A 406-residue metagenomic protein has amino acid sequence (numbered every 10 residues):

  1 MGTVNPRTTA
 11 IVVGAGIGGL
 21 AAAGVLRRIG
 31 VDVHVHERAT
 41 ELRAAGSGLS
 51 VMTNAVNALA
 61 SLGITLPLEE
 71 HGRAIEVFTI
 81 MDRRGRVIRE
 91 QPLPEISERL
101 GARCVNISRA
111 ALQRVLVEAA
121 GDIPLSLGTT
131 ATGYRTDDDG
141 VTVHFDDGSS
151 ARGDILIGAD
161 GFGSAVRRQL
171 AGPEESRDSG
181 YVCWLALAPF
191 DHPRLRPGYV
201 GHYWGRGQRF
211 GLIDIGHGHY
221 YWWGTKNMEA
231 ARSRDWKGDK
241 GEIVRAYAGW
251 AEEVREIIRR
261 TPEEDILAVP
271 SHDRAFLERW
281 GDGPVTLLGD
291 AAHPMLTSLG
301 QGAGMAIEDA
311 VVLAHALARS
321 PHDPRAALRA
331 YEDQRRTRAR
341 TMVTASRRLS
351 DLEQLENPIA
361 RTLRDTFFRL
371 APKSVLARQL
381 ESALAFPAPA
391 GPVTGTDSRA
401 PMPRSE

Functional and structural regions predicted by a protein language model:
G2-V13, M52-L187, N227-V244, H272 (+1 more regions): Conserved N-terminal helical subregion
V12-T40, I157-G158, W184, E263-N357 (+2 more regions): Conserved mid-domain beta->alpha element of the FAD-binding
R38-A39, G48, G72: Residues in the short beta-alpha loop(s) of Rossmann-like NAD(P)-binding domains
L66, F190-P197, A230-A231, E253 (+2 more regions): Short helix-loop capping/hinge motifs at secondary-structure junctions, enriched in acidic/polar residues
T136-D137, I213-I215: Short beta-strand micro-motifs enriched in acidic
Y181-I213: Flavin-dependent oxidoreductases
R206-Q208, I215-G218, G224-L299, M305: FAD/FMN-dependent oxidoreductases across multiple families
T344, R348-P389: Alpha-helical membrane-targeting segments
